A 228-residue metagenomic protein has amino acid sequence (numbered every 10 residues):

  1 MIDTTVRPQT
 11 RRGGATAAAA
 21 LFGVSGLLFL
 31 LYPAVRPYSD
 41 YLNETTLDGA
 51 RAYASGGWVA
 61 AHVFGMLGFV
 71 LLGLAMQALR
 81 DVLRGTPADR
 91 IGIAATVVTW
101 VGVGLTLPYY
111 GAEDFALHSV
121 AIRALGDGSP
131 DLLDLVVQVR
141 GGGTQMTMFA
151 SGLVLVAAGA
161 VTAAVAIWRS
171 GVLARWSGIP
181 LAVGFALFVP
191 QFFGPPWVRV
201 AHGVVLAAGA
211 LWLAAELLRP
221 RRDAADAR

Functional and structural regions predicted by a protein language model:
I2-R228: Hydrophobic, aromatic-enriched alpha-helical segments typical of multi-pass transmembrane helices
